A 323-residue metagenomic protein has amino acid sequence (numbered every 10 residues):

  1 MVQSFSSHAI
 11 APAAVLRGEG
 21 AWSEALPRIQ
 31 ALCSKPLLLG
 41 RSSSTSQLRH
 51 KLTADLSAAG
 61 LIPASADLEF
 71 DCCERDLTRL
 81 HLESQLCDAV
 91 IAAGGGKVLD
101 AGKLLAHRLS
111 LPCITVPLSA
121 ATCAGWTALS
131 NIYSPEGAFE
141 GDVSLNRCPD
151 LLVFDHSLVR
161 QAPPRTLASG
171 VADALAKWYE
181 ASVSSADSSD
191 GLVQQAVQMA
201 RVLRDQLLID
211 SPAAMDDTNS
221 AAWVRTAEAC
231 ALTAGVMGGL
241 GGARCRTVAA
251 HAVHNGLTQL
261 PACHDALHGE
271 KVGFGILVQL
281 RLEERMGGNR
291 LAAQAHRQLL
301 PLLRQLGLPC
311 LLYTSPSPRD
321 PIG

Functional and structural regions predicted by a protein language model:
M1-A89: ATP/NTP phosphate-donor binding region
S7-A9, I29-A31, L82-S84, A106 (+4 more regions): Solvent-exposed alpha-helices and their adjacent loops that cap or buttress functional pockets in soluble metabolic
A13, H107-M199: A glycine/threonine-rich phosphate-anchoring loop and its flanking beta-alpha core in nucleotide/phosphate-binding
S84-L105, L109-L118: A short, small-residue-rich loop immediately preceding and capping a beta-strand
S189-P301: Active-site segments that bind and position negatively charged phosphate/pyrophosphate groups
L308: N-terminal loops that bind phosphate or other acidic moieties and the adjacent beta-alpha structural core
Y313-G323: Single conserved hydrophobic/aromatic residue that forms the stacking wall/gate of nucleotide- or nucleobase-binding
